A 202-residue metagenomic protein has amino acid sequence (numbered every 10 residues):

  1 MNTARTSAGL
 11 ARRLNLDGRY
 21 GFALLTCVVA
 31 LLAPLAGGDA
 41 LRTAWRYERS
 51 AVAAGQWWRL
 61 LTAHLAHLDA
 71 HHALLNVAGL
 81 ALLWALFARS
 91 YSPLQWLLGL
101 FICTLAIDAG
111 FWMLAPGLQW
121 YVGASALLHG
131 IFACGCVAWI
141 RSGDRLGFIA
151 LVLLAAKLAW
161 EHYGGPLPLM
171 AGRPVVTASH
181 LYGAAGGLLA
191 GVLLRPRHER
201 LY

Functional and structural regions predicted by a protein language model:
M1-W58, L83, S90-P93, S142 (+2 more regions): N-terminal signal-anchor transmembrane helix
F22-G37, L80-C134, I149-E161: Small-polar-interrupted transmembrane alpha-helices in polytopic inner-membrane proteins
A40, A66, W112-Y121, G165-P174: Membrane-interface helix caps and helix-loop-helix hairpins in membrane proteins
G55-V77: Interfacial helix-start motif at the membrane-water boundary
W58-H64, H129-C134, P166-G172: Active-site-proximal inter-transmembrane loops
A73-L80, V122-A133, P174-R195: Alpha-helical transmembrane segments that form the membrane-embedded catalytic/substrate-binding core of multi-pass
V137-A138: Metallo-beta-lactamase
F148-E199: Terminal transmembrane helical module of multi-pass membrane proteins
